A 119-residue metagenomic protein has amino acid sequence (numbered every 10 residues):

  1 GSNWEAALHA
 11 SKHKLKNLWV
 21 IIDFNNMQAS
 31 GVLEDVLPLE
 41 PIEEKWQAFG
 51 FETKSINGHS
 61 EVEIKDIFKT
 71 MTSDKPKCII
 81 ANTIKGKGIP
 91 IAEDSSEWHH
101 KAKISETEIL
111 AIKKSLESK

Functional and structural regions predicted by a protein language model:
G1-K119: Glycine-rich ThDP/TPP pyrophosphate-binding loop and its adjacent helix/strand module within ThDP-dependent enzymes
